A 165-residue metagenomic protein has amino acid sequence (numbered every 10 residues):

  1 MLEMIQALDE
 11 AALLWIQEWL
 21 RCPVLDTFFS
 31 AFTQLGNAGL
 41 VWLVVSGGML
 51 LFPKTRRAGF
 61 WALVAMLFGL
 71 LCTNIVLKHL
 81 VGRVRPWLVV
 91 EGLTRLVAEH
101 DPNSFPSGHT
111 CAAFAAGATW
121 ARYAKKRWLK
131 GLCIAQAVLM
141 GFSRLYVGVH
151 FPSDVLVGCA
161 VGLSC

Functional and structural regions predicted by a protein language model:
M1-L40, N74-P102: N-terminal transmembrane-helix/juxtamembrane module of multi-pass inner/ER membrane proteins
C22, A38-G39, M66, L70 (+1 more regions): Transmembrane alpha-helical core positions of polytopic small-molecule transporters
C22-D26, M49, P53-W61, L96 (+1 more regions): Juxtamembrane/transmembrane-helix boundary motifs in multi-pass membrane proteins
V45, T94-C165: Membrane-embedded catalytic cores of phosphoryl/pyrophosphoryl-handling enzymes
V45-L71, K130: Interfacial segments of alpha-helical transmembrane regions
K54, G82-W87, V149-S153: Transmembrane helix-loop junctions in multipass membrane proteins, especially transporters and channels
V64-L80, L129-S143: Small-polar-interrupted transmembrane alpha-helices in polytopic inner-membrane proteins
